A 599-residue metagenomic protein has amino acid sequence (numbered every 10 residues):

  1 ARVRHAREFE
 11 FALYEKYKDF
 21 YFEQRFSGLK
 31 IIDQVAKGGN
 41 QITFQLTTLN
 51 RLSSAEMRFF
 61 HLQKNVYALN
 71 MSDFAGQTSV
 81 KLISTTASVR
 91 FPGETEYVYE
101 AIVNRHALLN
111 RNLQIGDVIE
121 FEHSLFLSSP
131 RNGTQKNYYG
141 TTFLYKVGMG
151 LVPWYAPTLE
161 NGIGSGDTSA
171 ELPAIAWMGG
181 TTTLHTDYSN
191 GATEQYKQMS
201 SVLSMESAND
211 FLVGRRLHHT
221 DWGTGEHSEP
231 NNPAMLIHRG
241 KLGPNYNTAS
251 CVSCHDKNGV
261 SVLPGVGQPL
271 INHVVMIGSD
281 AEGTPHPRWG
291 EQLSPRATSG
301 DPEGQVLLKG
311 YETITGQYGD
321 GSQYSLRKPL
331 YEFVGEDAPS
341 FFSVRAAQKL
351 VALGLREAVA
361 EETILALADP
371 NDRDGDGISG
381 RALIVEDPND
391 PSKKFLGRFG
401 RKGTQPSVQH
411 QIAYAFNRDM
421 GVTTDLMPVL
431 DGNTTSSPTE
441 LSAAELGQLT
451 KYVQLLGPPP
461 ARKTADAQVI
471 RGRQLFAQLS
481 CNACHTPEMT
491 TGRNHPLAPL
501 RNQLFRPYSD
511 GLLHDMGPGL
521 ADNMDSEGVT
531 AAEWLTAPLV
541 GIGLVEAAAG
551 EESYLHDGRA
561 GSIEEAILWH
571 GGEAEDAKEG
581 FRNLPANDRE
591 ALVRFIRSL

Functional and structural regions predicted by a protein language model:
A1-L599: Periplasmic c-type cytochrome electron-transfer domains
